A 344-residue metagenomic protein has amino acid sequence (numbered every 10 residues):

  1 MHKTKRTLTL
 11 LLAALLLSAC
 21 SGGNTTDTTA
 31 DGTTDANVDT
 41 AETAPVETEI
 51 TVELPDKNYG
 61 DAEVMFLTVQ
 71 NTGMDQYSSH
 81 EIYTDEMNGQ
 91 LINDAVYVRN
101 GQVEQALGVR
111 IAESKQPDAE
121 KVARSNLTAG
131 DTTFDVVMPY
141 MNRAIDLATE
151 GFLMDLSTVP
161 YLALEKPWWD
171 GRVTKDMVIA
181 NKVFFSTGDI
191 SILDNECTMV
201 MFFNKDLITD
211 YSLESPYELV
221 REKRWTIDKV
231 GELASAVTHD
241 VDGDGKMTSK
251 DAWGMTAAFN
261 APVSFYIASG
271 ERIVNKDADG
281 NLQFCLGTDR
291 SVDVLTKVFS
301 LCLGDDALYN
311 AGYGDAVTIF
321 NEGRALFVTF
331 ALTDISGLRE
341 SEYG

Functional and structural regions predicted by a protein language model:
L16-A19: C-terminal motif of bacterial Sec signal peptides marking the signal peptidase cleavage site
S21-T25: Bacterial signal peptide processing site
A44-D85, E104-Q105, D240, D244-D251: Immediate post-signal peptide segment of exported/extracytoplasmic ligand-binding proteins
D75-G108, M201, D206: Short, polar/charged alpha-helical segment
S79, A148-G151, R172-E218, T256-A278: Periplasmic solute-binding protein
A106-V178: Extracytoplasmic "Venus flytrap"/periplasmic binding protein-like
G231-A234, S264-G312: Glycine-centered hinge/linker elements that transmit conformational signals in sensory and ligand-binding systems
E340-G344: Extracytoplasmic/periplasmic substrate-recognition and gating elements
